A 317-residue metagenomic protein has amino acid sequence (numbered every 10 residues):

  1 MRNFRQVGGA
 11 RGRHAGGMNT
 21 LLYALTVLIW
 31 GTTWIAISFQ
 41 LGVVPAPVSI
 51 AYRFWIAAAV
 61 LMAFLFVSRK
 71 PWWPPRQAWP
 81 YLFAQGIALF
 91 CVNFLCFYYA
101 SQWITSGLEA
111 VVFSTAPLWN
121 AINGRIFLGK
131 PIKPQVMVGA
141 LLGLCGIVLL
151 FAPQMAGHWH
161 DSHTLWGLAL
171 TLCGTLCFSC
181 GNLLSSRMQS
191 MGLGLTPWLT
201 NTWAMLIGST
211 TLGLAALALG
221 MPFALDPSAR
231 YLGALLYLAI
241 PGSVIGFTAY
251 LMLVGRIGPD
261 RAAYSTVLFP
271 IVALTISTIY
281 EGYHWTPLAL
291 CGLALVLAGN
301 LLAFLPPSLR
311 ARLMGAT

Functional and structural regions predicted by a protein language model:
M1-L25, P71, T115-L176, L293-T317: Juxtamembrane helix-loop boundary signature in multi-pass membrane transporters
R2, G42-V92, W119, L176-L184 (+3 more regions): Transmembrane alpha-helices of multi-pass small-molecule transport proteins
I29, T33-A36, M62-F113, C145 (+2 more regions): Specific transmembrane alpha-helical segments of multi-pass solute transporters/efflux pumps, especially DMT/EamA
T32, A36-F39, V43, A57-P75 (+5 more regions): Membrane-interface helix-cap regions at the ends of transmembrane helices in multi-pass membrane proteins
V48-A59, L89, F97-A140, P259-T278: Specific alpha-helical transmembrane segments that line the substrate/conduction pathway and gating interfaces
I50-Y52, F94, L108-T115, L184-S209 (+1 more regions): Helix-helix packing/entry segments at the starts of transmembrane helices
L61, N120-I122, I126, G157-G220 (+2 more regions): Transmembrane alpha-helical segments that form core, pore/gating elements of small-molecule transporters/exporters
Q77-A84, I132-C145, G194-T202, G258: Cytoplasmic-side transmembrane-helix entry/capping segments in multi-pass membrane proteins
